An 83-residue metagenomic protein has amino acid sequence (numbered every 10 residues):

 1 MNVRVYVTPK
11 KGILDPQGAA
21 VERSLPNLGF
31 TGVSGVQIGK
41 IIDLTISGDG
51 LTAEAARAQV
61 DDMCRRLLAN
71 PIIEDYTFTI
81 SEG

Functional and structural regions predicted by a protein language model:
M1-G83: Non-catalytic terminal accessory/regulatory regions of metabolic enzymes
